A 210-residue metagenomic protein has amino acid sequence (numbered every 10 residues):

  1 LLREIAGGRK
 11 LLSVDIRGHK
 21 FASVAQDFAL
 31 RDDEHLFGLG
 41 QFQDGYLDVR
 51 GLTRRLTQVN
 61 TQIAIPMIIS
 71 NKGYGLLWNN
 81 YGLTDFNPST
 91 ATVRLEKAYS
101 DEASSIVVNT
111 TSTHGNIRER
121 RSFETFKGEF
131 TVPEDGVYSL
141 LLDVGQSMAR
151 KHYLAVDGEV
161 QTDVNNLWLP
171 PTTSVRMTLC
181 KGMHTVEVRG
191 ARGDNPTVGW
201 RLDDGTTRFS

Functional and structural regions predicted by a protein language model:
L1-N116, L141-L142, Q146, H152-S210: Catalytic and substrate-binding clefts that recognize carbohydrates or anionic sugar/phosphate headgroups
N60-Q62, I69, R121-T125, P133-D135 (+1 more regions): Short, surface-exposed loop/turn motifs at beta-strand boundaries within globular domains
N116-T131, P171-V175: Short beta-strands within extracellular/lumenal beta-sheet-rich domains
G136-L140: Structural beta-strand segments of beta-rich domains
